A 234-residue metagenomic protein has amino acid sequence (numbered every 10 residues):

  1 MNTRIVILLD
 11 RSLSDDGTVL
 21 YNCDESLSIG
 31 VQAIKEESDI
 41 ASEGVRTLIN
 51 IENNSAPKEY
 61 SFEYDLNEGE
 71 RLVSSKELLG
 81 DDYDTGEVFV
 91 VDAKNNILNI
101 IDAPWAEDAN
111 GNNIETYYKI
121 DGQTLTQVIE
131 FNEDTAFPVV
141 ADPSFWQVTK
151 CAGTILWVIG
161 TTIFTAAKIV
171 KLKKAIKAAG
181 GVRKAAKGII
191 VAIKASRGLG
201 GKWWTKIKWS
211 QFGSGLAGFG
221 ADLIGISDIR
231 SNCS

Functional and structural regions predicted by a protein language model:
M1-F145: Charged substrate-recognition surface patches at the periphery of nucleic-acid/ligand-binding domains
D65-N67, K76, G122, D142-P143 (+4 more regions): Generic preference for flexible, low-structure residues
W146-F219, L223-I226: Compositionally biased, low-complexity segments of secreted and virulence-associated proteins that act as
S227-S234: Juxtamembrane boundary at the C-terminal end of a transmembrane helix
